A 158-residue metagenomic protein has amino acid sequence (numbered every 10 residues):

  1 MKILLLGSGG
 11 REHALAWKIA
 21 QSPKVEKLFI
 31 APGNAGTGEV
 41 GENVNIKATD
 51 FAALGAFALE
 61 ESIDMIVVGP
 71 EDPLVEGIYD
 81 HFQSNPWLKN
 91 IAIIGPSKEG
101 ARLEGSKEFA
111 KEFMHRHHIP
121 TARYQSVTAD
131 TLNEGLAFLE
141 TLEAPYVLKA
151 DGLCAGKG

Functional and structural regions predicted by a protein language model:
M1-P96: ATP-binding N-terminal substructure of ATP-dependent carboxylate-amine bond-forming enzymes
L5, N90-I91, L103-G158: Active-site nucleotide/adenylate-binding loops and adjacent lid/helix of ATP-dependent enzymes
G100: Rossmann-like NAD(P)(H) cofactor-binding subdomain of soluble oxidoreductases
